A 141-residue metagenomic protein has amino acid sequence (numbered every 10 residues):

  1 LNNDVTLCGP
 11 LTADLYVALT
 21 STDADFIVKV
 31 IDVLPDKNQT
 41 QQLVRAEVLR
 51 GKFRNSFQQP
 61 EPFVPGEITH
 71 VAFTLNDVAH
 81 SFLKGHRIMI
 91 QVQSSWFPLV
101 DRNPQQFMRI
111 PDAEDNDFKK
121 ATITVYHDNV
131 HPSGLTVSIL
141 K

Functional and structural regions predicted by a protein language model:
L1-K141: Intrinsically disordered, low-complexity Ser/Thr/Gly-rich stretches
